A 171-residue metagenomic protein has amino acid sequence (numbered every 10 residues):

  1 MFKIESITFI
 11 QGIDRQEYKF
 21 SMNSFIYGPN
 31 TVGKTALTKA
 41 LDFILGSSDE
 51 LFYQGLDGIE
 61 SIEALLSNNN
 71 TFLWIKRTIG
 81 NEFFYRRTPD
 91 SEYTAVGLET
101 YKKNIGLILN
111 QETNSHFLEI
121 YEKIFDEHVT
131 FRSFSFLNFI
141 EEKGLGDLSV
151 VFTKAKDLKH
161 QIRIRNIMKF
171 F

Functional and structural regions predicted by a protein language model:
M1-L73, E82: Extreme N-terminal "head/tail" segments of very large remodeling/mechanoenzyme assemblies
T78-F171: Extended, charged alpha-helical "arm/stalk" segments used for dimerization and assembly in large NTPase-driven machines
